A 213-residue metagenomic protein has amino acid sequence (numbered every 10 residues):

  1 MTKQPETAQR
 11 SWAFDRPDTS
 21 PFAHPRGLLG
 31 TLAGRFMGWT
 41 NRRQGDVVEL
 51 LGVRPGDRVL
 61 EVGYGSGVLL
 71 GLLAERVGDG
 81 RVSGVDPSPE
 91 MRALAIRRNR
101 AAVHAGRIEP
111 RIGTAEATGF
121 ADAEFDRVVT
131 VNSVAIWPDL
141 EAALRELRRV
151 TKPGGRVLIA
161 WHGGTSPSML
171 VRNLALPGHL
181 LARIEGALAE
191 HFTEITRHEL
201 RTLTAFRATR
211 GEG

Functional and structural regions predicted by a protein language model:
M1-L28: N-terminal, positively charged/glycine-rich alpha-helical extensions of SAM-dependent methyltransferases
G38-P55: Conserved alpha-helix/loop element of class I SAM-dependent methyltransferases that forms part of the SAM/SAH-binding
L60-A117: Class I SAM-dependent methyltransferase SAM/SAH-binding core
E116-V128: A short acidic, Gly/Pro-enriched loop at the edge of an enzyme's catalytic core that lines a small-molecule cofactor
R127-L140: A short SAM/SAH-binding and catalytic strip from SAM-dependent methyltransferases
E141-P153: A short glycine-rich, Lys/Arg-flanked "PGG" loop and its adjoining helix->strand segment in the class I
R156-E185: Conserved class I S-adenosyl-L-methionine
H191-T193, E199-G213: Core SAM-dependent methyltransferase catalytic element
